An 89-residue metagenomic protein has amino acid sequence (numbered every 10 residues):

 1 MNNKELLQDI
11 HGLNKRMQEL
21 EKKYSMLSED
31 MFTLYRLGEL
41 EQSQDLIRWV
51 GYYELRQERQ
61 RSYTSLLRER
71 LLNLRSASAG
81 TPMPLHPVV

Functional and structural regions predicted by a protein language model:
M1-V89: Extended, charge-rich alpha-helical interface modules
